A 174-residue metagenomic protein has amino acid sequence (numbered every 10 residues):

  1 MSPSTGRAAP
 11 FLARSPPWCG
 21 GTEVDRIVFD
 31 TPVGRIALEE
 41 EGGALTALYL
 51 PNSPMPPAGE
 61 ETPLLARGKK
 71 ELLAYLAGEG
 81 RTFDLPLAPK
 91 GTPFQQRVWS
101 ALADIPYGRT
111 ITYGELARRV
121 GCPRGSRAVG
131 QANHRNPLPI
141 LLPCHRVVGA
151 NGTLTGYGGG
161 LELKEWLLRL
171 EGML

Functional and structural regions predicted by a protein language model:
S2-R124, G172-L174: Basic nucleic-acid-binding alpha-helical/helix-turn surface characteristic of O6-alkylguanine DNA
R127-V129: Helix-turn-helix DNA-binding helix
A132: Short acidic/histidine-centered micro-motifs embedded in hydrophobic/aromatic stretches that mark compact functional
R135-P139: Terminal helix-turn-helix DNA-binding modules in bacterial transcription factors
I140-V147: Short Lys/Arg-enriched helix C-cap and helix-to-coil transition segments that create basic nucleic-acid-contact patches
A150-L174: …primarily DNA-binding HTH/wHTH and HhH modules…
